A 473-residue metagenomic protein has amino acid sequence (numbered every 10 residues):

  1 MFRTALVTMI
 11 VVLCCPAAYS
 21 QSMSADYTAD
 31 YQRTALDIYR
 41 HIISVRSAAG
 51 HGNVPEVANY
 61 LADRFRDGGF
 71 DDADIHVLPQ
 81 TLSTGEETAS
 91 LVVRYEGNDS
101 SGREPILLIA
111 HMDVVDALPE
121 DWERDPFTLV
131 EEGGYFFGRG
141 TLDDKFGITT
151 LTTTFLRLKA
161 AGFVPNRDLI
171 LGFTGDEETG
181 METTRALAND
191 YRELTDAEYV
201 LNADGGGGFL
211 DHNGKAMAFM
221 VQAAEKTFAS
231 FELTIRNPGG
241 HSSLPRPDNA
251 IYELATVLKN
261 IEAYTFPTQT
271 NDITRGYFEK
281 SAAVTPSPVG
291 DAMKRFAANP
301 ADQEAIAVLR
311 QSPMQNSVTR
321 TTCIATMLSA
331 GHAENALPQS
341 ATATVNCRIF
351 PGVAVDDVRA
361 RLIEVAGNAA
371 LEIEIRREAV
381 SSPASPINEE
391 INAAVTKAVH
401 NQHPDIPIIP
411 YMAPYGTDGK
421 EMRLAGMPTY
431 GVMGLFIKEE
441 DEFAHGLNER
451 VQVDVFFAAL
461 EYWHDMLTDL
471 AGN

Functional and structural regions predicted by a protein language model:
A5-A17: Bacterial N-terminal signal peptides
Q21-R139, A160-R167, V345: Acidic/His- and Gly-rich active-site-bordering loop/insert found across diverse amide/peptide-bond hydrolases
T28-L36, G50-A58, E86, T141-D144 (+6 more regions): Solvent-exposed, acidic/flexible segments
L36-S47, T234-N237, E374-S381: Acidic/histidine-rich, surface-exposed loop or edge segments in extracytoplasmic proteins
S101-R103, G208-L210, N271-H332, Q339-S340 (+3 more regions): An extended, acidic, His-containing surface patch that forms the Zn2+-binding/catalytic region of metallohydrolases
Y135-F136, L142-M220: Acidic/histidine-rich catalytic neighborhood of metal-dependent amide-processing enzymes
A186, D190, S243-P267: A short core secondary-structure module
D248, V358-A366: Short amphipathic alpha-helices in soluble, non-transmembrane regions that often serve as interface/regulatory elements
